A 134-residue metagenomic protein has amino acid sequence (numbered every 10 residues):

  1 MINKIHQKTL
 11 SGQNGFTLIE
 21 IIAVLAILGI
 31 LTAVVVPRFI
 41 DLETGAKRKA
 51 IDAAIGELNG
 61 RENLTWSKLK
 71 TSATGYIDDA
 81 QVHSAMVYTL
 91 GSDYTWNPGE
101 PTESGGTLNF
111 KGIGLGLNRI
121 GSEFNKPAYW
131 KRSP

Functional and structural regions predicted by a protein language model:
M1-F16: N-terminal leader/signal peptides at the extreme start of proteins
M1-I5, A26, F39, L58 (+1 more regions): Conserved short hydrophobic patches within well-ordered secondary structure
N14, E20-A23: Internal alpha-helical transmembrane segments of multi-pass membrane proteins, especially GPCRs
I22-R38: Alpha-helical hydrophobic helix detector
E43: Conserved catalytic segment of histidine kinase HATPase_c domains, centered on the N-box/ATP-lid region
A46-A73: Membrane-proximal N-terminal amphipathic helix
S67-N118, S133-P134: Extracellular/periplasmic head regions of type IV pilus-like filament subunits
I120-P134: Short, low-complexity, Pro/Ser/Thr/Gly-rich segments in the mature regions of secreted, periplasmic
